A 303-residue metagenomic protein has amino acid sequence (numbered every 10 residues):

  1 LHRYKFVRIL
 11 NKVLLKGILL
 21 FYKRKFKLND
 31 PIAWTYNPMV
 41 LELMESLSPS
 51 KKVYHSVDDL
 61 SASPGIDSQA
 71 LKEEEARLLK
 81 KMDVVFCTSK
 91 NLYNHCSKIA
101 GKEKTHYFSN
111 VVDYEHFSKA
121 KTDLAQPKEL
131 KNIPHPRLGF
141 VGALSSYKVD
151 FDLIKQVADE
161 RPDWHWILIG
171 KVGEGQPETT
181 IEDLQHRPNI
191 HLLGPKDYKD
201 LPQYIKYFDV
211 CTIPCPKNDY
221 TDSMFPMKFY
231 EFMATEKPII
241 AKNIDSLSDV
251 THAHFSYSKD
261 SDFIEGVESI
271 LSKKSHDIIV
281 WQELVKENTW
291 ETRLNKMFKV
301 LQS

Functional and structural regions predicted by a protein language model:
G17-R24, S68-V85: Membrane-proximal helix-turn-helix segments that form the acceptor-binding/catalytic region of lipid-linked
A62-S68, S97, V112-L130: Acidic anion/phosphate-binding donor-loop and adjacent secondary structure in glycosyltransferase catalytic cores
N91, F108-A120, F208: Carbohydrate-associated surface elements
L130-K148, K155, I167: Conserved donor-binding/catalytic core segment of Leloir-type glycosyltransferases
S146, K199-Y204, C211-M233, A241-T251: Nucleotide-sugar-dependent
G170, E178-P202: Nucleotide-activated donor-binding/catalytic signature segment of Leloir-type glycosyltransferases, i.e., the conserved
S248-S269: Change "using UDP/GDP/dTDP sugars" to "using nucleotide sugars
S275-Q302: A charged, aromatic-enriched C-terminal amphipathic alpha-helix characteristic of glycosyltransferases across folds
